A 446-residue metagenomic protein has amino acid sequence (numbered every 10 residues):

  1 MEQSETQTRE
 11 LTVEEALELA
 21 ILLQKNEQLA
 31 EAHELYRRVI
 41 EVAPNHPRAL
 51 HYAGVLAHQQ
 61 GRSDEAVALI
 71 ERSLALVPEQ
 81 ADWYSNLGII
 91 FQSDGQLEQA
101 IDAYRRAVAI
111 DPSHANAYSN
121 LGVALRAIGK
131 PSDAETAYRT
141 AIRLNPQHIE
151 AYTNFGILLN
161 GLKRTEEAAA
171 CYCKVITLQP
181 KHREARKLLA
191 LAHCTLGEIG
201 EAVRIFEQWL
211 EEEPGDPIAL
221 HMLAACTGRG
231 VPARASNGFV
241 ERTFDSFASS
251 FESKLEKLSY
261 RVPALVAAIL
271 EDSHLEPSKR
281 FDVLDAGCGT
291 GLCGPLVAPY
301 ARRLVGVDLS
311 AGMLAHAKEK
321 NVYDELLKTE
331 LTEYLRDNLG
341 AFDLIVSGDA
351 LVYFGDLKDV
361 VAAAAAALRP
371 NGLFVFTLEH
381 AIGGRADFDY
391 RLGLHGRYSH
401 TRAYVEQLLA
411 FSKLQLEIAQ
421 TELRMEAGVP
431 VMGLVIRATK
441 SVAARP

Functional and structural regions predicted by a protein language model:
L17-K25, R48-Q59, D82-S93, N116-A127 (+3 more regions): Conserved alpha-helical positions within TPR/SEL1-like repeat arrays
L284, C288-Y334: Class I SAM-dependent methyltransferase SAM/SAH-binding core
V346: A conserved beta-strand element that flanks and buttresses the S-adenosyl-L-methionine
K358-P370: A short glycine-rich, Lys/Arg-flanked "PGG" loop and its adjoining helix->strand segment in the class I
F376-R397: Short, glycine-/aromatic-enriched active-site segment of Class I SAM-dependent methyltransferases
